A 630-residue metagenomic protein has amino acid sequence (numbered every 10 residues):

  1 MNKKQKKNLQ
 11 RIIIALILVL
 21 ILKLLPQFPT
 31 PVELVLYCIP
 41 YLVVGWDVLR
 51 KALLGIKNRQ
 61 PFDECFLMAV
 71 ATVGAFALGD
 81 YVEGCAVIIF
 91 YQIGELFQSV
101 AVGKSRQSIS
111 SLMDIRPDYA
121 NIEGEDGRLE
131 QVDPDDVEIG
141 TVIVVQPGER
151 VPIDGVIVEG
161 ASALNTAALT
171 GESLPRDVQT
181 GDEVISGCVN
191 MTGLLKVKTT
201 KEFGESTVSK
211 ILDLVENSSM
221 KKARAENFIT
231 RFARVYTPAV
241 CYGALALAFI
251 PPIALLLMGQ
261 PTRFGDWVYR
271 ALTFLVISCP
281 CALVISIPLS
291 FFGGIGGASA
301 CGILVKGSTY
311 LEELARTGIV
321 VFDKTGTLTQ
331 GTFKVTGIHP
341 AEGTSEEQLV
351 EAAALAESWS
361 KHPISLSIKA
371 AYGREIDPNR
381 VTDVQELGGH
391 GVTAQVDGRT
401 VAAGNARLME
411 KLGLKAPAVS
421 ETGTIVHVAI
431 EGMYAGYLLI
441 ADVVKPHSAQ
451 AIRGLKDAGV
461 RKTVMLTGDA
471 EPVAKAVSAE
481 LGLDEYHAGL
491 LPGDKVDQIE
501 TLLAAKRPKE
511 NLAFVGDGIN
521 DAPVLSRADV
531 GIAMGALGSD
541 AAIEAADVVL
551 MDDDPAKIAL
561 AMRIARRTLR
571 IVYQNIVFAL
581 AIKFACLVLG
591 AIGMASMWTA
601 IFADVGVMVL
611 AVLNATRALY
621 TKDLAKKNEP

Functional and structural regions predicted by a protein language model:
M1-I14, Y236: N-terminal membrane topogenic signal
N2, L20-P29, K51-G55, V73-L78 (+9 more regions): Membrane-embedded alpha-helical bundles of multi-pass transporters
I13-L16, N227-M258, A271-F291, Y573-F602: Bilayer-spanning, highly hydrophobic alpha-helical transmembrane segments
Q27, L36-E123, D136-I143, R150 (+5 more regions): Actuator/coupling domain of P-type ATPases
A52, D80, A101, A120 (+27 more regions): Residue-level signature of catalytic and energy-coupling elements of molecular machines, predominantly ATP/GTP-dependent
L53-P61, F97-S110, L289-S308, T616-P630: Juxtamembrane helix-loop transition segments at the membrane interface in multi-pass membrane proteins
D63-M68, S108-E123, A298-T325: Membrane-cytosol interface motif
S111-L112, D126, S308-V530, R563-R566 (+1 more regions): Cytosolic catalytic headpiece
